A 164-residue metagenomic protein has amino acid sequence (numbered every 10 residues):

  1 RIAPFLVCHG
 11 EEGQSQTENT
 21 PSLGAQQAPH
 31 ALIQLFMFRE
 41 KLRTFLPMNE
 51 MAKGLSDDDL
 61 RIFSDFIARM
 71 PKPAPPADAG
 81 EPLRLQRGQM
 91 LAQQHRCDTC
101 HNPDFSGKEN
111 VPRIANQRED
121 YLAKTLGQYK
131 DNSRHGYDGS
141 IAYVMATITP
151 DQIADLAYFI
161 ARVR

Functional and structural regions predicted by a protein language model:
R1-Q14, P75-P76, G80-P103, R118: Sequence/structural segment immediately N-terminal to covalent heme-attachment motifs in c-type and related
P4, H30, P47-E50, D58 (+8 more regions): Extracytoplasmic/secreted proteins, especially bacterial periplasmic and envelope-associated proteins
G13-R43, N49-L55, Q89, Q93 (+2 more regions): Gly/Gly-Pro-rich "capping" loops immediately C-terminal to redox-active cysteine motifs in periplasmic/lumenal
L42-F45, A74, G136: Alpha-solenoid repeat scaffolds
K53-P75, D120, V144-R164: C-terminal capping alpha-helices of c-type cytochrome domains
H135-Y143: Short helix/strand-capping connector loops at secondary-structure junctions
